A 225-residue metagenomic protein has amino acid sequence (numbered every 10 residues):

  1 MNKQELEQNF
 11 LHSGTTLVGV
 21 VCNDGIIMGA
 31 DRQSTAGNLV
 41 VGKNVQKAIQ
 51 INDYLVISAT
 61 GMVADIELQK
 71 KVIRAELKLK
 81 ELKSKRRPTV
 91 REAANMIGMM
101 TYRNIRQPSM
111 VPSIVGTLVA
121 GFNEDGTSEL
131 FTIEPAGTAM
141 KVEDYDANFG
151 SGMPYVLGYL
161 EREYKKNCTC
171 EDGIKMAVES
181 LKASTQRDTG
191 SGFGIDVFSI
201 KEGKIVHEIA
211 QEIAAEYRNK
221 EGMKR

Functional and structural regions predicted by a protein language model:
M1-R225: Long, low-complexity N-terminal extensions
